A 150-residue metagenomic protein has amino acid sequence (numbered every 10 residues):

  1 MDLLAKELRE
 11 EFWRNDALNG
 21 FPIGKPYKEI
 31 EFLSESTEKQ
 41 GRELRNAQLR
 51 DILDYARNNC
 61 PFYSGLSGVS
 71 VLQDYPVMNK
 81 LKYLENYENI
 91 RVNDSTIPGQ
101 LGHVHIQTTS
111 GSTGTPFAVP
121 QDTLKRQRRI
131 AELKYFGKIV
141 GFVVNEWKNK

Functional and structural regions predicted by a protein language model:
M1-T108, T113-W147: Nucleotide 5′-phosphate-binding alpha/beta core
